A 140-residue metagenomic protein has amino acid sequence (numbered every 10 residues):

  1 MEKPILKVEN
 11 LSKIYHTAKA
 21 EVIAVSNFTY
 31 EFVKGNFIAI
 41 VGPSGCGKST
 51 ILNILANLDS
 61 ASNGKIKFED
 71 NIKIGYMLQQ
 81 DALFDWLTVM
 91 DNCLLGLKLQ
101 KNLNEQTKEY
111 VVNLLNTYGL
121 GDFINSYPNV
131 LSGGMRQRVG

Functional and structural regions predicted by a protein language model:
A39, V139-G140: ABC ATPase nucleotide-binding domain "signature" region
V41-P43: The feature captures the beta-strand-to-loop junction immediately N-terminal to the Walker
A56: Helix-to-loop junction immediately C-terminal to a conserved catalytic motif
N63-I74: Conserved ABC transporter NBD signature motif
K73, L94, E105-F123: Conserved ABC ATPase "signature" region
L87-L94: Short coil-to-helix segment of the ABC ATPase nucleotide-binding domain corresponding to the Q-loop/switch region
Y127-L131, M135-R136: Conserved ABC ATPase signature
